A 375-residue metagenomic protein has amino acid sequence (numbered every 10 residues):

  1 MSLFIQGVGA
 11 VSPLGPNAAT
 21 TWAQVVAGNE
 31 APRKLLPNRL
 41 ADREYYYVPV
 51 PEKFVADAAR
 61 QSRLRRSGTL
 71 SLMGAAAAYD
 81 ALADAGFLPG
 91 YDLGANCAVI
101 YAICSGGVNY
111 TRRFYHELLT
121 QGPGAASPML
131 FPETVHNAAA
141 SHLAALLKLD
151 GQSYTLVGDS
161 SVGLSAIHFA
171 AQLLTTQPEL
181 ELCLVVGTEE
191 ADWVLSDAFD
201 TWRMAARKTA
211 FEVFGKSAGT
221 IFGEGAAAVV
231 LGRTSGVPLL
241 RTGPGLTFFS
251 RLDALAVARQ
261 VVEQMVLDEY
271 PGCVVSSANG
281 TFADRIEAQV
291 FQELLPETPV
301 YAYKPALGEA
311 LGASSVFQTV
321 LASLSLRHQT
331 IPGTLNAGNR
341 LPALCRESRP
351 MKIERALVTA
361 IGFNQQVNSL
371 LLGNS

Functional and structural regions predicted by a protein language model:
S2-V11, A19, A23-P37, R43 (+3 more regions): Condensing-enzyme catalytic core mediating Claisen C-C bond formation in acyl metabolism
F4-I5, N29-H142, L146-Y154, T188 (+1 more regions): Conserved beta-ketoacyl condensing-enzyme motif
G7, V25, A78, V99 (+7 more regions): Conserved small-residue
V11, I103-G106, D159-V162, G187-D192 (+5 more regions): Acidic, glycine-rich active-site loops and adjacent beta-strand->loop/helix elements that engage anionic groups
P13, A59-Y79, S127-V135, S153-H168 (+4 more regions): Active-site pocket-shaping loop/turn-to-helix segments
G74-L82, A140-L143, A166-L174, V230-L231 (+2 more regions): Buried hydrophobic packing segments
D84-I100, F114-P128, L149-Q152, T175-L184 (+6 more regions): Structural signature of cysteine-dependent C-C bond-forming condensing enzymes
Y110-R113, I167-H168, W193-D200, R251 (+2 more regions): Short acidic, glycine/serine/threonine-rich loops at helix termini
